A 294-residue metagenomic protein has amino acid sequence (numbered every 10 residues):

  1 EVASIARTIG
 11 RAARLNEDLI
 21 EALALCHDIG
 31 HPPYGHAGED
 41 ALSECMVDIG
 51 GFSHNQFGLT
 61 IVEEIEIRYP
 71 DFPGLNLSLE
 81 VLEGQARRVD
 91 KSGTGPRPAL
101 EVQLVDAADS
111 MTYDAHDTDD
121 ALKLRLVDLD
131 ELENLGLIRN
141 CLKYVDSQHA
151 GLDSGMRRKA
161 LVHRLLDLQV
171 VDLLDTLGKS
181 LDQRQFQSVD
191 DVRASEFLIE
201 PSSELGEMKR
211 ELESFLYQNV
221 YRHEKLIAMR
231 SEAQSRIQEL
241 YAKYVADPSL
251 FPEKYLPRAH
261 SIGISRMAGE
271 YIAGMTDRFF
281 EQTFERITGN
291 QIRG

Functional and structural regions predicted by a protein language model:
E1-I9, R14-D18, G38, F52-G294: Histidine-centered, transition-metal-coordinating active-site segments
L19-D48, N55: Aspartate-rich (DDxxD/NDxxD/DxxxD) Mg2+/diphosphate-binding motifs and their adjoining helix-loop segments
